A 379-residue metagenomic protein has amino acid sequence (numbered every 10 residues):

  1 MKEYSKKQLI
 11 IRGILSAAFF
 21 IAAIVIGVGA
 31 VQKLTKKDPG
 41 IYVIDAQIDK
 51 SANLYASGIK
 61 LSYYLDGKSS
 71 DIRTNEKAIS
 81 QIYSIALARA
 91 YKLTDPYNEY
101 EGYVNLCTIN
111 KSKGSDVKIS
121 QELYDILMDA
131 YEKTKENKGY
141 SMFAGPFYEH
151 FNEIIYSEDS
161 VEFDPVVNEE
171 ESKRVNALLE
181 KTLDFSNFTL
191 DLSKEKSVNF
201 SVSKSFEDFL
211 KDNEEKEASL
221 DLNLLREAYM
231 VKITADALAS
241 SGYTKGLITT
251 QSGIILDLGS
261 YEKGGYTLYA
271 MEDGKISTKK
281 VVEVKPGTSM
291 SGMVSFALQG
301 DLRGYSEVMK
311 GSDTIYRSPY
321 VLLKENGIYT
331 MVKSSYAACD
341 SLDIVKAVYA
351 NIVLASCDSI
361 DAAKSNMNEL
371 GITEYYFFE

Functional and structural regions predicted by a protein language model:
M1-E379: Mature catalytic core of soluble alpha/beta enzymes
